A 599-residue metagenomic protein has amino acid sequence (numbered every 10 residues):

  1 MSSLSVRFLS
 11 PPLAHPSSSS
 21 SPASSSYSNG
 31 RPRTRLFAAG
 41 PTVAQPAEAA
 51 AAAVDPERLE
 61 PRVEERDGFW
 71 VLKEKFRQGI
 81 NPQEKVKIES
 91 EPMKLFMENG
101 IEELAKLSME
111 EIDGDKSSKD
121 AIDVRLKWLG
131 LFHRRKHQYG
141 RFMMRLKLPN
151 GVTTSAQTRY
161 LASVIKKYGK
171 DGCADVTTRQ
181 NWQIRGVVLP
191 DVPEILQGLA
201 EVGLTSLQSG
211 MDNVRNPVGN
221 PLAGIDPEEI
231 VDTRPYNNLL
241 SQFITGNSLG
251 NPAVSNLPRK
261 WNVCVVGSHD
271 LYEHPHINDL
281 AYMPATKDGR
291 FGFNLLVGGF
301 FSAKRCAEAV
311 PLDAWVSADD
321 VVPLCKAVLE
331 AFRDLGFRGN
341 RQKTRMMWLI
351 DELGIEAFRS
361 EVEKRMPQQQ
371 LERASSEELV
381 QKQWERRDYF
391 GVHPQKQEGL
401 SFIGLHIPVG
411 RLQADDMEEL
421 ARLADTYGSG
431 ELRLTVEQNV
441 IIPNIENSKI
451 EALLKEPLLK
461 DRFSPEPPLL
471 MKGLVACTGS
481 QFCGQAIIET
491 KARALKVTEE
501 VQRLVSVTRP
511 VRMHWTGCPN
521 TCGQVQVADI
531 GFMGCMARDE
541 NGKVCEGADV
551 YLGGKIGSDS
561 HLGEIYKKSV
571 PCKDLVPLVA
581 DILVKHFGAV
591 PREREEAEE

Functional and structural regions predicted by a protein language model:
S2-P16, P22-E599: Peripheral terminal and linker regions in Fe-S/redox and tRNA-modifying enzymes
